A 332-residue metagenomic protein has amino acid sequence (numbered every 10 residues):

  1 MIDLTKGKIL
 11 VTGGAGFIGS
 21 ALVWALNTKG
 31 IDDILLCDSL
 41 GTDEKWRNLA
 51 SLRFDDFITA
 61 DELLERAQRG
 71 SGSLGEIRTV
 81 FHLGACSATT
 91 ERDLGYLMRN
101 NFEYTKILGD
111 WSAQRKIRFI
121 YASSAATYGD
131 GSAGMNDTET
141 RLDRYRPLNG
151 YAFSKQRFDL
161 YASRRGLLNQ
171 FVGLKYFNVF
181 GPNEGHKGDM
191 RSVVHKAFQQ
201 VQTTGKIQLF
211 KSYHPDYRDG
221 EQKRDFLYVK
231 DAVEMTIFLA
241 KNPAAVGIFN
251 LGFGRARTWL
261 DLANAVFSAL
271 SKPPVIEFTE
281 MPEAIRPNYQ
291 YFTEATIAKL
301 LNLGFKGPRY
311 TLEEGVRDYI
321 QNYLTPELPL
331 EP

Functional and structural regions predicted by a protein language model:
I2, K8, T28, T311-P332: Amphipathic terminal alpha-helices
I9-K29: N-terminal Rossmann NAD(P)H-binding glycine-rich loop of SDR-like oxidoreductase domains
L35-L63: Glycine-rich phosphate-binding loop and adjoining beta1-alpha1-beta2 segment of Rossmann-like nucleotide-binding folds
S51, A60-N100: NAD(P)H-binding glycine-rich loop region in Rossmannoid oxidoreductase-like domains and their noncatalytic homologs
R99, E103-I107, Q114, T127-F180 (+1 more regions): Catalytic helix-loop patch of NAD(P)-dependent Rossmann-fold dehydrogenases
V179-H195, T203, H214, R218-Q222 (+4 more regions): Glycine/proline-rich active-site loop of Rossmann-fold NAD(P)-dependent oxidoreductases
S212-Y217, I248-F249, A263, S271-F292: C-terminal "lid/loop" region of Rossmann-like NAD(P)-dependent oxidoreductases
V229, E283-K306: Conserved C-terminal active-site "lid" loop/helix of NAD(P)H-dependent oxidoreductases that clamps the redox cofactor
